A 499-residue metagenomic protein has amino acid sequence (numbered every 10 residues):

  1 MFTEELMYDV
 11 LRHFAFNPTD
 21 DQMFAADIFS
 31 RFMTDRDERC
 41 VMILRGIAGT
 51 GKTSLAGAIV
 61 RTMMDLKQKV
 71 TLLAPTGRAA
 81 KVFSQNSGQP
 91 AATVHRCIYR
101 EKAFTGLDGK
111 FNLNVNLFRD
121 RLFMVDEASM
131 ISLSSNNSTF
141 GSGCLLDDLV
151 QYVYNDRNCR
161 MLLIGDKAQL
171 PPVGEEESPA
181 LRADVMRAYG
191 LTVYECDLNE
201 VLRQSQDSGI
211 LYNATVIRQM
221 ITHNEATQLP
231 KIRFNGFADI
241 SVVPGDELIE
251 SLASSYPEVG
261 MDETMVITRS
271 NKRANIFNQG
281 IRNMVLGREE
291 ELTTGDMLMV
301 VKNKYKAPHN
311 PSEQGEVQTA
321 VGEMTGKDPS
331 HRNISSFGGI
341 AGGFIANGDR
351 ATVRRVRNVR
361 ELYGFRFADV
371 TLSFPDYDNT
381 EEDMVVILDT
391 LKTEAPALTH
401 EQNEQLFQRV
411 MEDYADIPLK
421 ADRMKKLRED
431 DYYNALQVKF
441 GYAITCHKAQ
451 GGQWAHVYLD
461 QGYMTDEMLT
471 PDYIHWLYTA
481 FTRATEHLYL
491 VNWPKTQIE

Functional and structural regions predicted by a protein language model:
F2-C40: Conserved pre-motif I regulatory segment
E4-E5, F29, D37, Y154-C159 (+1 more regions): Conserved helicase motor core of P-loop NTPases
P18, L72, V266: Conserved SAM-binding loop
Q22, T76, S270, G451: Short, conserved phosphate/pyrophosphate- and ester-handling motifs at nucleotide-, phospho-/glycolipid
D27, R31, R36, C40-Q228: ASCE P-loop NTPase helicase motor core
R39, G77, N333, F344 (+4 more regions): Catalytic phosphate/metal-binding cores of nucleic-acid and nucleotide-processing enzymes, i.e., regions that mediate
G88, I281-V285, I474-Y478: Short, solvent-exposed amphipathic alpha-helical segments in soluble enzyme and RNA/protein-processing domains
D349, G364, D369-E499: C-terminal accessory regions
